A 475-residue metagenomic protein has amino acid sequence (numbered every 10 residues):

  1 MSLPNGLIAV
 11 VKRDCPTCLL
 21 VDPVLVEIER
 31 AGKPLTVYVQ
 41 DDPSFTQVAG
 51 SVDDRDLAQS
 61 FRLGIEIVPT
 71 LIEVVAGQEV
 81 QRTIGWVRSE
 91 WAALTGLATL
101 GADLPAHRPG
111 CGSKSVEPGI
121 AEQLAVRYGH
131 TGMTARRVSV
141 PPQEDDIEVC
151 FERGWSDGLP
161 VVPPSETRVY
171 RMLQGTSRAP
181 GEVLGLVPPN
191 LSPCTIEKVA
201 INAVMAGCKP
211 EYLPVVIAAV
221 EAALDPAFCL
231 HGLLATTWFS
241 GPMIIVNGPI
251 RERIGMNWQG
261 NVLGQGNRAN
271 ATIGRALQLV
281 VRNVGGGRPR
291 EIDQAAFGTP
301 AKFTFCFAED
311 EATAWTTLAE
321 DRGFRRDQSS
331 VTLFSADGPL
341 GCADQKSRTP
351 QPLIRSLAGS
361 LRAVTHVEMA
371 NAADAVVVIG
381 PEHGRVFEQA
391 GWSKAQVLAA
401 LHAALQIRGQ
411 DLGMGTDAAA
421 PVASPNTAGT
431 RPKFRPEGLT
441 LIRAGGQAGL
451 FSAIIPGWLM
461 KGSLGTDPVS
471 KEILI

Functional and structural regions predicted by a protein language model:
S2-L25, T36: Short active-site neighborhood of thiol/selenol oxidoreductases, capturing the structured segment around
P4-N5, A31, V39, L71 (+1 more regions): Catalytic cores of nucleotide-enabled group-transfer and carboxylate-activating enzymes in metabolic and assembly-line
V10-D14, Y38-D42, G380-E382: Structural motif
G32-L57: Thiol-based oxidoreductase modules, predominantly thioredoxin-like and allied folds used for disulfide exchange
Q59-G64: Short amphipathic alpha-helix with an adjacent loop that forms part of the alpha/beta core around
E66-I67, I72-G110: Non-catalytic, surface beta->alpha helical segment in thiol-disulfide oxidoreductase systems
D103-T131: Long, low-complexity intrinsically disordered regions
R127-I475: Non-transmembrane, aqueous-exposed alpha-helical and coiled segments at domain scale
